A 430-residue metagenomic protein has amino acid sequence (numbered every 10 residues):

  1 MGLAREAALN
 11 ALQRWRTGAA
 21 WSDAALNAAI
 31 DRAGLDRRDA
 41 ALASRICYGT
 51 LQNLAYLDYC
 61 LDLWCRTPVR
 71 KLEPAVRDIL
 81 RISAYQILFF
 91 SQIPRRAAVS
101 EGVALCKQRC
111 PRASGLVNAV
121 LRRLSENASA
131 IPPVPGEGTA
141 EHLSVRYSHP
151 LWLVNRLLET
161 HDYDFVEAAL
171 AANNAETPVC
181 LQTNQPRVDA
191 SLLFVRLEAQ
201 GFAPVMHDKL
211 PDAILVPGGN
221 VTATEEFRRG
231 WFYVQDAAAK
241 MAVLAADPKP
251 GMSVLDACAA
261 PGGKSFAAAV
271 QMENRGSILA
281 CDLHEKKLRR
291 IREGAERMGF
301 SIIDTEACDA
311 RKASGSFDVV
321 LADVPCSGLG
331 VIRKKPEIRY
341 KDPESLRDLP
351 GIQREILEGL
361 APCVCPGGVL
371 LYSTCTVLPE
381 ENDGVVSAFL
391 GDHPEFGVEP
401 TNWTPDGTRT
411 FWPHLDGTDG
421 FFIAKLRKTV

Functional and structural regions predicted by a protein language model:
M1-V430: S-adenosylmethionine
